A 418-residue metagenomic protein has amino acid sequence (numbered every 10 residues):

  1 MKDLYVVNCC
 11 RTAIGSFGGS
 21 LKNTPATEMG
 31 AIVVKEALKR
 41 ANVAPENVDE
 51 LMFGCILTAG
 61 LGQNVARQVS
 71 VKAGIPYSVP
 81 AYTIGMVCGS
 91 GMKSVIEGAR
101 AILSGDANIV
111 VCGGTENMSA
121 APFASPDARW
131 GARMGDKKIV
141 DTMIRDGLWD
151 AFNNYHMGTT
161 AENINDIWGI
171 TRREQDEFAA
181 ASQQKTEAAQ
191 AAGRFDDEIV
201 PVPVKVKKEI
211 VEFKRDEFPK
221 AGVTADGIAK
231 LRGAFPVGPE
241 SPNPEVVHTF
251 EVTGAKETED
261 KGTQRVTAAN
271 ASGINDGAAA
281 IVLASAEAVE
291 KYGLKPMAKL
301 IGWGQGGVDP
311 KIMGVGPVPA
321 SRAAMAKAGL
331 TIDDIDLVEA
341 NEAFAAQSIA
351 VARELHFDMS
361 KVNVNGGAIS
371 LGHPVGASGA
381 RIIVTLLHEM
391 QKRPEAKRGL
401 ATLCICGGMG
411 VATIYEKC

Functional and structural regions predicted by a protein language model:
M1-V33, V87-S90, V95-K138, R145-N154 (+3 more regions): Conserved beta-strand-centric core segments of catalytic alpha/beta enzyme folds
C10-T12, K22-I32, R40, E174-A286 (+3 more regions): N-terminal extracellular/periplasmic Venus flytrap/periplasmic-binding protein-like
K22-V110, G114-M134, V140-T142, I199-R215 (+2 more regions): Conserved beta-ketoacyl condensing-enzyme motif
A26-N42, V65-V69, S94-E97, G158-I164 (+5 more regions): Short, well-ordered amphipathic alpha-helical segments that serve as non-catalytic structural scaffolds within diverse
C55-I109, F152-T159, G222, A229-G273 (+3 more regions): Conserved catalytic cysteine-centered active-site region of acyl-thioester-dependent Claisen-condensing enzymes
G147-F195: N-terminal leader/propeptide and maturation segments of large enzyme subunits in energy/redox metabolism and hydrolases
A286-D334, A352: Glycine- and Gly-Pro-enriched alpha-helical subdomains that act as flexible, kink-prone "lid/hinge" or packing modules
